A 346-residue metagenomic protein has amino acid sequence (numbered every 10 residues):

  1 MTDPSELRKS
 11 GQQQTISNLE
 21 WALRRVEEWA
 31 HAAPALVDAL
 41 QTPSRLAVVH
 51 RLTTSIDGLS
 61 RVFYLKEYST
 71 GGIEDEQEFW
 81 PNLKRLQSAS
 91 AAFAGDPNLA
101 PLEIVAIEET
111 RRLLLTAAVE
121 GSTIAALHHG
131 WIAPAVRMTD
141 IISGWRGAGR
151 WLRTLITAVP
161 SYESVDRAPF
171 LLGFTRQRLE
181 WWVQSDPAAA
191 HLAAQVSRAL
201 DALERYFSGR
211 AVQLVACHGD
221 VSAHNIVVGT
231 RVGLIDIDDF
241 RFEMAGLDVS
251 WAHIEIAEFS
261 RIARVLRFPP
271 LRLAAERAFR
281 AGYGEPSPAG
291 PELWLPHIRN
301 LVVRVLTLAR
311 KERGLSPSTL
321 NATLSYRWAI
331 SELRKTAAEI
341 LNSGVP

Functional and structural regions predicted by a protein language model:
M1-L40: Juxta-kinase regulatory segment immediately upstream of eukaryotic protein kinase catalytic domains
A39-Y64, A202-L247: Active-site acidic catalytic loop and adjacent metal/ATP-binding pocket of ATP-dependent phosphoryl transfer enzymes
V48-P81, A133, R137: ATP-binding glycine-rich loop module of kinase domains
A100-R112: Short beta-strand micro-motifs within the conserved protein kinase catalytic domain, predominantly in the N-lobe
R111-T123: Conserved short submotifs of the Hanks-type protein kinase catalytic core that shape the nucleotide-binding pocket
I124-D166: Conserved kinase catalytic-core helix
R150, T154-F207: Active-site catalytic-loop/activation-segment of kinase and kinase-like phosphoryl-transfer enzymes
L247-S287, N300-T319: Active-site activation/catalytic loop segments of kinase-like enzymes and analogous catalytic loops in related
